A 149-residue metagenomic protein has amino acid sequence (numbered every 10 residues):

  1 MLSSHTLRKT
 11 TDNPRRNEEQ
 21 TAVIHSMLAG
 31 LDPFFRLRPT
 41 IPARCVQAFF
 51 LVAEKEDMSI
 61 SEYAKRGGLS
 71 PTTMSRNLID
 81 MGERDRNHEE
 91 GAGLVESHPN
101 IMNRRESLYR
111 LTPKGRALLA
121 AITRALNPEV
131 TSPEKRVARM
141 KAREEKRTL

Functional and structural regions predicted by a protein language model:
M1-P39, L111: N-terminal leader segment of winged-helix/HTH proteins
T11, G30, F34, R116-L149: Amphipathic alpha-helical dimerization/coiled-coil segments that flank or bridge DNA-binding/regulatory modules
D32-S70: N-terminal helix-turn-helix DNA-binding core of bacterial DNA-binding proteins
M74-S75: Helix-turn-helix DNA-binding helix
G82-E89: C-terminal flanking helix
E89-E90, S97: Short beta-strand "wing" residues that participate in macromolecule-binding interfaces
I101-I122: Basic, amphipathic "hinge/linker" alpha-helix immediately C-terminal to the N-terminal HTH DNA-binding motif
